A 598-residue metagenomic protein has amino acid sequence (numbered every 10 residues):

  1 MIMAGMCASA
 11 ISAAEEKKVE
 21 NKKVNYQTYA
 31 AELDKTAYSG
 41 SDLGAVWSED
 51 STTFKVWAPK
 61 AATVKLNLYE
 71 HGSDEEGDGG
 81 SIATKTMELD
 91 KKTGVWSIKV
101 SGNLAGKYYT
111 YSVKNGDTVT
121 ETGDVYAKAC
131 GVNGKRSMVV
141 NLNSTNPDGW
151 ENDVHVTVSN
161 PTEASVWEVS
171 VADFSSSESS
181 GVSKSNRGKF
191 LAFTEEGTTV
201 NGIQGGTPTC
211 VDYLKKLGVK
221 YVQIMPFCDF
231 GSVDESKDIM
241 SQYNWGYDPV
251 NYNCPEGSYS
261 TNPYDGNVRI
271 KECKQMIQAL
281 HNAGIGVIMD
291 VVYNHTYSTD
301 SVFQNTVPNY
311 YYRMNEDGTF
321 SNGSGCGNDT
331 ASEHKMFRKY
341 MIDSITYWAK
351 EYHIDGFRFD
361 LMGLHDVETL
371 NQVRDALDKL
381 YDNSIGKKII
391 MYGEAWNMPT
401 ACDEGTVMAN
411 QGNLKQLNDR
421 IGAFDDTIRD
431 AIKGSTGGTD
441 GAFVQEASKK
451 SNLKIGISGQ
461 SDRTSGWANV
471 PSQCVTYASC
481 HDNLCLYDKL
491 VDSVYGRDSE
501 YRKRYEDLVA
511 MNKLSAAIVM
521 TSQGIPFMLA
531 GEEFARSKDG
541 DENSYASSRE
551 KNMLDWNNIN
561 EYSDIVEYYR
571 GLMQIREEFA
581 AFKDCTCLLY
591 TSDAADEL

Functional and structural regions predicted by a protein language model:
M6-V19: Sec-dependent signal peptide cleavage junction
V19-E49, D90-G197: The feature marks proteins involved in alpha-glucan
D50-F54: Structural beta-strand segments of beta-rich domains
V56, V169, I224, W348 (+3 more regions): Conserved, mostly hydrophobic/aromatic
A58-T63: Short proline/glycine-enriched turn/loop motifs at strand-loop junctions of beta-rich domains
A172-Y352, L361-N383, C402: Substrate-binding/active-site clefts of carbohydrate-active enzymes
R374-L377, K387-A535, Y545, A580-C587: Conserved alpha/beta catalytic core and glycan-binding cleft of carbohydrate-active enzymes
Y590-L598: Single conserved hydrophobic/aromatic residue that forms the stacking wall/gate of nucleotide- or nucleobase-binding
